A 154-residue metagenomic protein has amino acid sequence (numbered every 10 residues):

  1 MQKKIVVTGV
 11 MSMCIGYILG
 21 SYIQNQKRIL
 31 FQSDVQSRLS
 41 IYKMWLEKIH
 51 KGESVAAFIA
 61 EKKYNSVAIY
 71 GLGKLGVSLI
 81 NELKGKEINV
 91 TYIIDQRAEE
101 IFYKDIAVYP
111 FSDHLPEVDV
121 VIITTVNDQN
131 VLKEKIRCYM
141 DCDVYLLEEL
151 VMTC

Functional and structural regions predicted by a protein language model:
Q2-C154: Hydrophobic, well-ordered beta-alpha structural blocks that scaffold small-molecule cofactor pockets
